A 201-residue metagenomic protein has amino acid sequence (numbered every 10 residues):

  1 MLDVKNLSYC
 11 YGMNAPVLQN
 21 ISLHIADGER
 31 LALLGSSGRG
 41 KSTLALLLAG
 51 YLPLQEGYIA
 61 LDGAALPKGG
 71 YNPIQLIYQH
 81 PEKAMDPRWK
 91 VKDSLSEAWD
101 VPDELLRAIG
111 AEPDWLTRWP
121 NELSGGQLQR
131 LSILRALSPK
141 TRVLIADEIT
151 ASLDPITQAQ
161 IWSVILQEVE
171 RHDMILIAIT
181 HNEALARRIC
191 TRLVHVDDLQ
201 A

Functional and structural regions predicted by a protein language model:
M1-V4, S8-N20: A short, flexible loop at the N-terminus of ABC-type nucleotide-binding domains that lies
A49: Helix-to-loop junction immediately C-terminal to a conserved catalytic motif
A64-Q75, W89, D93: ABC ATPase NBD coupling module
H80, P87-P102: Q-loop/switch helix immediately C-terminal to the Walker
P102-D114: Conserved ABC ATPase "signature" region
W119-L123, Q127: Conserved ABC ATPase signature
I133, I145: Hydrophobic anchor residue at the start of the ABC signature
